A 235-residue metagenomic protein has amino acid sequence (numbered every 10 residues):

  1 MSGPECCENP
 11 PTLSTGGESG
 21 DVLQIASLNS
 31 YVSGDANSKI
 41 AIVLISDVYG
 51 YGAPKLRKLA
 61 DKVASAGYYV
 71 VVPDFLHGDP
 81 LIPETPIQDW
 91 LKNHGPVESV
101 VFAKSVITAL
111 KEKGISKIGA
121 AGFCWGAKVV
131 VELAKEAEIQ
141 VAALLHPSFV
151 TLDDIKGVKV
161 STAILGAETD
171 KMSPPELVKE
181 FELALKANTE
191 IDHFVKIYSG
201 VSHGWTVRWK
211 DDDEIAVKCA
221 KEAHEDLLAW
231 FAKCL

Functional and structural regions predicted by a protein language model:
M1-L235: N-terminal cap/leader regions of alpha/beta-hydrolase-fold enzymes, predominantly small-molecule hydrolases
